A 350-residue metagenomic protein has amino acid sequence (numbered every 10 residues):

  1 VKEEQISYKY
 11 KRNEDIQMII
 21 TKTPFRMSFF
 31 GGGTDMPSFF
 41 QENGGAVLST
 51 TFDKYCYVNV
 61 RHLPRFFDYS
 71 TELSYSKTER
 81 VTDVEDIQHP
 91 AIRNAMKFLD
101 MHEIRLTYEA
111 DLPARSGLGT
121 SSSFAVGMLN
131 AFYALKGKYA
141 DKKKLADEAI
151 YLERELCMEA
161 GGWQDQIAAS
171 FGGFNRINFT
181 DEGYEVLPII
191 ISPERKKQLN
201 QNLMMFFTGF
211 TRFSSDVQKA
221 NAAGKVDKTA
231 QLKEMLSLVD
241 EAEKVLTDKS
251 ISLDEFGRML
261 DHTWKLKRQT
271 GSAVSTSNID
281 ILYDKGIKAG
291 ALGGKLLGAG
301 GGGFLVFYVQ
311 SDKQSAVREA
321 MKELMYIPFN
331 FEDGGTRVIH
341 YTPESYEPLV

Functional and structural regions predicted by a protein language model:
V1-Q17: Short, Lys/Arg-enriched N-terminal segments with co-localized hydrophobic residues within the first ~10-30 amino acids
N13-F30, D35-P37, Q41, V47-S49 (+7 more regions): C-terminal nucleotide
E103: Core catalytic loop region at the nicotinamide-binding pocket of NAD(P)H-dependent oxidoreductases
L106-A114: N-terminal pre-triad scaffold of radical SAM enzymes
S116, K295: Short aromatic-hydrophobic micro-motifs that form the base-stacking/packing surface for donor nucleotide recognition
L118-K138, K142, S170: DPxDG-like acidic metal-binding loop motif
G302: Glycine-rich active-site/cofactor-binding loop and its immediate structural neighborhood
